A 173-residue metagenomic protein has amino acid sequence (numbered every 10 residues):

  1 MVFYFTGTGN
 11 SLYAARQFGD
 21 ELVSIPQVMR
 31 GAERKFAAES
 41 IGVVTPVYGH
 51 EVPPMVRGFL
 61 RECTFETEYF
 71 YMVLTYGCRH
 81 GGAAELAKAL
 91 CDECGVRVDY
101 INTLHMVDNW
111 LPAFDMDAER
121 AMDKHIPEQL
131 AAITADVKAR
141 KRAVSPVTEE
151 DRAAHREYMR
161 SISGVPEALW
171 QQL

Functional and structural regions predicted by a protein language model:
V2-L169: FMN-binding flavodoxin-like domain, especially the glycine-rich phosphate-binding loop
Q172-L173: DNA-binding recognition helix and immediately preceding turn/loop of helix-turn-helix/winged-helix domains
